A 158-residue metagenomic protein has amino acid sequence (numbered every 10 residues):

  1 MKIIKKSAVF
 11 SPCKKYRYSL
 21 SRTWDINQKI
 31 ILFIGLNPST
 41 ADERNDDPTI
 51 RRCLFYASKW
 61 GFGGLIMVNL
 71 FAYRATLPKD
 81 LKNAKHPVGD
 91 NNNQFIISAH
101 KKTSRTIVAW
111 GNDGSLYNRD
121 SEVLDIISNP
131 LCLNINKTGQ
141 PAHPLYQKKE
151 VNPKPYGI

Functional and structural regions predicted by a protein language model:
M1-D47, I158: Active-site and ligand/interface coordination hotspots across diverse enzymes and nucleic-acid-associated assemblies
I30, G63-G64, R105: Residues at the starts of beta-strands that form the adenosine-phosphate
P38, A72, D113-G114: Short, glycine/serine-rich, charged loops/turns that create anion-binding and catalytic segments at active sites
S39-G61: A short mixed-secondary-structure module that forms the rim of ligand-binding clefts
G63-K79: Short connector loops at secondary-structure junctions
L81-I158: Glycine/proline-rich loop-helix segments at beta-alpha junctions forming the active-site rim of enzyme cores
